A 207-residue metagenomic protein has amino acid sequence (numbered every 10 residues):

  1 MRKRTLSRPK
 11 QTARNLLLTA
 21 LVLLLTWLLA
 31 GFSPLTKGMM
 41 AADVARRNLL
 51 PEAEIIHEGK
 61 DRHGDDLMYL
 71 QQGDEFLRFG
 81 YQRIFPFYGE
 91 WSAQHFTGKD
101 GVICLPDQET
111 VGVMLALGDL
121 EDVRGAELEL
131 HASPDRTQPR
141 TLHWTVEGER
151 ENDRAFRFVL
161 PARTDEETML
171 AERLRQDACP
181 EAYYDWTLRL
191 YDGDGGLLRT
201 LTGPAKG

Functional and structural regions predicted by a protein language model:
M1-Q11: N-terminal Lys/Arg-rich, disordered targeting/topogenic segments
Q11-S33: Hydrophobic membrane-insertion alpha-helices, especially the h-region of bacterial N-terminal signal peptides
W27-Q108: N-terminal export/targeting and maturation segments
E52, E127-G207: Ser/Thr-rich low-complexity repeats and stalk/linker segments
R62, D107-T110, L120, P180-A182: Solvent-exposed loop and beta-edge segments used for protein-protein assembly and interaction
M68, P86-A93, V111-L115, R154-P161 (+1 more regions): Generic recognition of long tandem-repeat/solenoid scaffolds
S92-G112, D119, A132, R140-R150: Non-catalytic macromolecular-recognition regions in eukaryotic signaling proteins
D119-G125: Short proline/glycine-enriched turn/loop motifs at strand-loop junctions of beta-rich domains
